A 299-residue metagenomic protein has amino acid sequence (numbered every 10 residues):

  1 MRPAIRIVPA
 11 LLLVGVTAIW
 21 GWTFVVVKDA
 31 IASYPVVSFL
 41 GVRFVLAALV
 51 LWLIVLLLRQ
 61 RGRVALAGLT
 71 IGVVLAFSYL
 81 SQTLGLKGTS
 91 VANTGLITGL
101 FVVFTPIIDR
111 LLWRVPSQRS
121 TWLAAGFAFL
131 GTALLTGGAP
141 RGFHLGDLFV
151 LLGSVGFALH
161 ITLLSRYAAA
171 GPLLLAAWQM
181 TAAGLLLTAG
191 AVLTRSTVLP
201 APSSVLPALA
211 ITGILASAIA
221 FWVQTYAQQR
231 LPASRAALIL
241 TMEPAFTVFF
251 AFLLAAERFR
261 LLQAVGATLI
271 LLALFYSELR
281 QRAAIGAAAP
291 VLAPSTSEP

Functional and structural regions predicted by a protein language model:
R2-P3, F44, G137, V205-P207 (+2 more regions): C-terminal-most transmembrane helix of multi-pass membrane proteins
A4-A10, S33-V37, G41, Q60-L66 (+4 more regions): Juxtamembrane helix-entry segments on the extracytoplasmic side of multipass membrane proteins
V8, A32-F77, F104-I108, G156-H160 (+4 more regions): Transmembrane alpha-helices of multi-pass small-molecule transport proteins
I19, T23-F24, W52-T98, P106 (+2 more regions): Specific transmembrane alpha-helical segments of multi-pass solute transporters/efflux pumps, especially DMT/EamA
V25, A47-L51, T105-I107, L111 (+4 more regions): Transmembrane alpha-helical segments that form core, pore/gating elements of small-molecule transporters/exporters
G41-V42, L80, T94-L100, L163-L185 (+1 more regions): Helix-helix packing/entry segments at the starts of transmembrane helices
V50-R59, Q82, F101-L123, A245-V265: C-terminal transmembrane-helix exit sites in multi-pass transporters
L51, V73-L75, S117-G137, G153-F157 (+4 more regions): Hydrophobic transmembrane alpha-helices of multi-pass small-molecule transport proteins
